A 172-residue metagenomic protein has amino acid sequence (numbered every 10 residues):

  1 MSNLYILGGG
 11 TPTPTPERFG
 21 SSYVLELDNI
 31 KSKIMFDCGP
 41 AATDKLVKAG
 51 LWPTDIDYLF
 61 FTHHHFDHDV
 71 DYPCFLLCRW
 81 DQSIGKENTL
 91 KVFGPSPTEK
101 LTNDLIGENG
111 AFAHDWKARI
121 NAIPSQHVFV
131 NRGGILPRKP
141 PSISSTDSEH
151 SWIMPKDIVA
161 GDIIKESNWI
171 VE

Functional and structural regions predicted by a protein language model:
M1-E172: Binuclear metal-dependent hydrolase catalytic cores
